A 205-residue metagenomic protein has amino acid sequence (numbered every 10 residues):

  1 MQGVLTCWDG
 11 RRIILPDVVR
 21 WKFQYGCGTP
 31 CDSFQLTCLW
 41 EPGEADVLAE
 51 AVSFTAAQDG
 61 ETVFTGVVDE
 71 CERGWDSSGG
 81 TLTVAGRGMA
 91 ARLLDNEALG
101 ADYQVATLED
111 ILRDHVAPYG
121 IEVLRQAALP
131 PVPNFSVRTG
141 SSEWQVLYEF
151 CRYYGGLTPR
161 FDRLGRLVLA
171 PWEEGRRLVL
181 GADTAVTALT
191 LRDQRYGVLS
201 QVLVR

Functional and structural regions predicted by a protein language model:
M1-V4, Y148, P171-R205: Acidic, small/polar-enriched beta strand-loop surface segments
M1-V47, R87-A91: Juxtamembrane "anchor/assembly" segments of surface/extracellular structural proteins
W8-D9, Q58-D59, L180: Structural motif
D32, F64, G80-L82, R163-G165 (+1 more regions): Envelope-exposed proteins and targeting segments
Q35-L36, G86, E97-V123, R138-R163 (+1 more regions): Amphipathic, non-transmembrane alpha-helical segments in extracytoplasmic/periplasmic proteins
E41-V123: Surface-exposed cap/loop segments at beta↔alpha junctions
A128-V137: Surface-exposed aromatic
L157-L178: Extended amphipathic alpha-helical segments with heptad-repeat/coiled-coil character used for oligomerization, fusion
